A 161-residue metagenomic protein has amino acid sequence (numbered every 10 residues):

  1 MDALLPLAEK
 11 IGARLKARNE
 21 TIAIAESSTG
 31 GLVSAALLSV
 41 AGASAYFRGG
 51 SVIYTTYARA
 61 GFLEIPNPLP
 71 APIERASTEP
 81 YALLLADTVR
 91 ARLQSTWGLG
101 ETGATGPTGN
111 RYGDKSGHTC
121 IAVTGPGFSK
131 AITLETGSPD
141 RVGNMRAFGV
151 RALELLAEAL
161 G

Functional and structural regions predicted by a protein language model:
M1-G161: Short alpha-helical segments enriched in small residues
